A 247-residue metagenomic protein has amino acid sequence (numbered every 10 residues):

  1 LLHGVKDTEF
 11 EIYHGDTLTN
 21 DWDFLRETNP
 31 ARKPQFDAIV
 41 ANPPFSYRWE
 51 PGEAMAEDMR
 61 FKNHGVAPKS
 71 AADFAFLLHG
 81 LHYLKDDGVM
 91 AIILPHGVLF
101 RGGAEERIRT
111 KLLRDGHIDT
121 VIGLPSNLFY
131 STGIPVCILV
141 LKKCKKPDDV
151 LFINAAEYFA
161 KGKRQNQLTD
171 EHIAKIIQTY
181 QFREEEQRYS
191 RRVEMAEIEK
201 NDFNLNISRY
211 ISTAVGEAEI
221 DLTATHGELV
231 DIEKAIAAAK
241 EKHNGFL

Functional and structural regions predicted by a protein language model:
L1-D7: Short, conserved SAM-binding/catalytic segment of Class I S-adenosyl-L-methionine-dependent methyltransferases
D7-T8, D119: Residue-level detector of short coil/turn "hinge" positions at structural boundaries
T8-T17: Conserved SAM-binding strand-loop segment of SAM-dependent methyltransferases
T17-L247: A conserved structural/catalytic subdomain of Rossmann-like adenosyl-cofactor enzymes
